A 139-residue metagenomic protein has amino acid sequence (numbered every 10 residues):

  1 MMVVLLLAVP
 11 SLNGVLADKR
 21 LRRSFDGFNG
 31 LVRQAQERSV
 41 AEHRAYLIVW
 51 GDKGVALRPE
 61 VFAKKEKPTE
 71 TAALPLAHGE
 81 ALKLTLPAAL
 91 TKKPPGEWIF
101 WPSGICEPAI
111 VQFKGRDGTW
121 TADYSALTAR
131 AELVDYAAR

Functional and structural regions predicted by a protein language model:
V3, L7-R33, E37, A41 (+2 more regions): N-terminal helix-rich module
